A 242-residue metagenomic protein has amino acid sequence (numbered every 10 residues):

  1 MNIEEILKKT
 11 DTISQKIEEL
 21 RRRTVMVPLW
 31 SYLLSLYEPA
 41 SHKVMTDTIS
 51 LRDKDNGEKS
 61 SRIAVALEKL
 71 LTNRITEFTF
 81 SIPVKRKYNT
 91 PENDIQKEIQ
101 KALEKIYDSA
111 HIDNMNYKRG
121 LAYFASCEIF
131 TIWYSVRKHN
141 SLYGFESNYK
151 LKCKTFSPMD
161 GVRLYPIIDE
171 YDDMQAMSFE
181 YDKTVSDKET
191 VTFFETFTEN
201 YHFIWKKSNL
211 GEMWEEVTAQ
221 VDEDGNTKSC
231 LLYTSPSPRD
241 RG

Functional and structural regions predicted by a protein language model:
M1-M159, R163, I168-D172: Extended, helix-rich architectural segments
F124-A125, I132-H139, F179-S186, F197-T198 (+1 more regions): Short, flexible beta-strand-to-coil junctions
M174-A176: Short, hydrophobic/aromatic-rich segments at coil-to-beta transitions
T192-T196, N200-W205: Hydrophobic beta-strand positions in blades of beta-propellers and related beta-sheet-rich domains
L210, W214: FAD-binding core of flavoproteins
Y233-D240: Conserved small/polar residues in nucleotide/adenosyl-binding loops
